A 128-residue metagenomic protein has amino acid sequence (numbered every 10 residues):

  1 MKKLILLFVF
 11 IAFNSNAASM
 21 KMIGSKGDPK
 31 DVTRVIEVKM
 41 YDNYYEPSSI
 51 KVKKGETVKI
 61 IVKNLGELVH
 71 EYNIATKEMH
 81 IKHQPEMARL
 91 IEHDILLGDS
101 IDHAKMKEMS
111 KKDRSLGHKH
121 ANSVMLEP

Functional and structural regions predicted by a protein language model:
L4-F13: Sec-dependent N-terminal signal peptides
A18-P128: Extracytoplasmic copper-binding redox domains, predominantly the cupredoxin/blue-copper superfamily
